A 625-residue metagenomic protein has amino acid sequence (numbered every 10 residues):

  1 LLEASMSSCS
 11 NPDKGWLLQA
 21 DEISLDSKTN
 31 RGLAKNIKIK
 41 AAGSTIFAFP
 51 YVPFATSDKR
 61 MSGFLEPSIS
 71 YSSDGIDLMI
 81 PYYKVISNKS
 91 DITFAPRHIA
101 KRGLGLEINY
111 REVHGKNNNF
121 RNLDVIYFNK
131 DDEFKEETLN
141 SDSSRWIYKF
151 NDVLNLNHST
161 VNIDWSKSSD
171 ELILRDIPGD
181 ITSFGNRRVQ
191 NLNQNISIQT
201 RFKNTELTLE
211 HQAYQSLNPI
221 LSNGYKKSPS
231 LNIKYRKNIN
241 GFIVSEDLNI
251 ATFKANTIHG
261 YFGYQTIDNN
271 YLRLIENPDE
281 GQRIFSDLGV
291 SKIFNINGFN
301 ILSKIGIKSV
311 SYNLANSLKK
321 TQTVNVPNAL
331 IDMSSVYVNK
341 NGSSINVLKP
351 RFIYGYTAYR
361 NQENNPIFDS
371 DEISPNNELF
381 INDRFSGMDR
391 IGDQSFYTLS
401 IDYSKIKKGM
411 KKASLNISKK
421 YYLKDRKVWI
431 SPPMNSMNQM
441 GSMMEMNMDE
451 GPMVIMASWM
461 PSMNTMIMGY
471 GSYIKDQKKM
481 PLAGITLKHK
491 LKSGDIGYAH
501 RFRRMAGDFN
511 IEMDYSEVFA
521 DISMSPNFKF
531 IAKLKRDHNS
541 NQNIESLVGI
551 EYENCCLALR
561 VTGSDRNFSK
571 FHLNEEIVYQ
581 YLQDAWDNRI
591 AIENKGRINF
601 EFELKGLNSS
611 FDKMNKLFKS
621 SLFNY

Functional and structural regions predicted by a protein language model:
L1, K14-G15, D21-S24, L231-Y625: Outer-membrane beta-barrel translocator/pore domains, especially the C-terminal barrels of Gram-negative outer-membrane
L1-Q194, S286, A506-F509, S525-A532 (+2 more regions): Structural signature for solvent-exposed beta-strand/loop edge elements and short helix-capping sites, enriched
A4-S7, N11-P12, D170-L192, S216-L221 (+2 more regions): Surface-exposed coil loops of outer-membrane beta-barrel proteins
S7-S8, K40-A41, Q215, K475 (+1 more regions): Short, surface-exposed beta-strand-loop junctions and turns on beta-sheet-rich folds
D26-P53, K59-F64, A213-Y264, R273-N277: Carboxylate/His-rich catalytic cores and anion/metal-binding grooves
L106-E107, F134-E136, I173-P178, H211 (+5 more regions): Short acidic, glycine/serine/threonine-rich loops at helix termini
S144-R175, V189-A213, I220, Y225-I233 (+2 more regions): Recognizes the extracellular SEMA beta-propeller fold with strongest preference for semaphorin/plexin SEMA domains
